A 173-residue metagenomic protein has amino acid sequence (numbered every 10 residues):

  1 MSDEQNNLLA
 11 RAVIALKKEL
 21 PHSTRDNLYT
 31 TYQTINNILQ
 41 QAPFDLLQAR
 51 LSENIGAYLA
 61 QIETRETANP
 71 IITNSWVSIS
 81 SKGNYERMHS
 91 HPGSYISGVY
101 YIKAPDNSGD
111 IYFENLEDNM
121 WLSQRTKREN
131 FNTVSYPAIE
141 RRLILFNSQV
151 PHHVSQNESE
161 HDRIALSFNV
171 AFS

Functional and structural regions predicted by a protein language model:
M1-E66: Non-heme Fe(II)/2-oxoglutarate
S2, Q40, F44, H91 (+2 more regions): Aromatic-acidic/polar surface patches that form glycan- and anion
Y32, I111, V154: Short clusters of hydrophobic/aromatic residues that line enzyme substrate/ligand-binding pockets
N36, A42-T73, S81-Y95, I102-D106: Active-site region of the double-stranded beta-helix
V77-L145, D162, F172: Catalytic core of non-heme Fe(II) oxygenases with the double-stranded beta-helix
P151-A165: Ligand-binding loop in jelly-roll beta-barrel domains
